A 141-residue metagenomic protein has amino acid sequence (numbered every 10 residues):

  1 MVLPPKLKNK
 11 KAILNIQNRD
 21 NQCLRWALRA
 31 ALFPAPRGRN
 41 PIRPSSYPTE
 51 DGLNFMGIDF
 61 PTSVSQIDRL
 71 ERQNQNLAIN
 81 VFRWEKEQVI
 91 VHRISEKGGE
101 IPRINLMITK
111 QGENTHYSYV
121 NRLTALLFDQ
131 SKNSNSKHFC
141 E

Functional and structural regions predicted by a protein language model:
M1-E141: Metal-dependent nucleotidyl/phosphoryl-transfer cores and adjacent nucleic-acid-binding surfaces
